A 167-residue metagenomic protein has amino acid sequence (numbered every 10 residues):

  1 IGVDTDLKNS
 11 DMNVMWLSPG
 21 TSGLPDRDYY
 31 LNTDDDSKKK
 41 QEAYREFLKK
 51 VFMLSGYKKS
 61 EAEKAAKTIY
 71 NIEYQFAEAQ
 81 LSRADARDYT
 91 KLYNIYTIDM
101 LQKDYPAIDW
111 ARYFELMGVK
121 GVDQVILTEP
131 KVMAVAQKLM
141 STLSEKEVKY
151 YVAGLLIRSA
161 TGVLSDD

Functional and structural regions predicted by a protein language model:
I1-D167: Noncatalytic, helix-rich "gating/capping" subdomain that lines the substrate-entry/channel surface of large enzyme
